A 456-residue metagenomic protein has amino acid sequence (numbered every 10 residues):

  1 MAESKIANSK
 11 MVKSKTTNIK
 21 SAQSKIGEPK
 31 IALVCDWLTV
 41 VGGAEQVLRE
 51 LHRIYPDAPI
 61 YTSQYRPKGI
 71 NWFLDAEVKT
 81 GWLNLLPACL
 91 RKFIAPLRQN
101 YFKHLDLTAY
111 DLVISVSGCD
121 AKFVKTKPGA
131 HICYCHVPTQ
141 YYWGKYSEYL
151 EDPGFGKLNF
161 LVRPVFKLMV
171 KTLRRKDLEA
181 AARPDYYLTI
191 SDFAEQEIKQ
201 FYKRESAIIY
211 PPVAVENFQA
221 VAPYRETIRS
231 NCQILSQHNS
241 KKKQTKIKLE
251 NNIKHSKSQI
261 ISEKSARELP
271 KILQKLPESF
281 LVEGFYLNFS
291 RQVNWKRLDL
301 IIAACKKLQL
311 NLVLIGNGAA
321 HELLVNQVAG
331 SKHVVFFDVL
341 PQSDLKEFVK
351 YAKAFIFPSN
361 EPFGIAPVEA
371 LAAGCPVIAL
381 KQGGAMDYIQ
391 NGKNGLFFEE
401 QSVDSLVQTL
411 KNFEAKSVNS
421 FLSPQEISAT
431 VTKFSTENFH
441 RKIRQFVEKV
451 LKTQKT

Functional and structural regions predicted by a protein language model:
D57-K122: Active-site donor-binding segments of glycosyltransferases and PAPS-dependent sulfotransferases
G154-Y187: Membrane-proximal helix-turn-helix segments that form the acceptor-binding/catalytic region of lipid-linked
Y186, N231-Q233, P270-K296, I302-K306: Conserved donor-binding/catalytic core segment of Leloir-type glycosyltransferases
Y286, K350-P362, C375: Acidic donor-binding loop of glycosyltransferase active sites
E322-S343: Nucleotide-activated donor-binding/catalytic signature segment of Leloir-type glycosyltransferases, i.e., the conserved
V339, E347-A352, I443: Short alpha-helical donor nucleotide-sugar binding micro-motif in glycosyltransferases
P376-L380: Short hydrophobic beta-strand element within catalytic cores of glycosyltransferases and related nucleotide-activated
N391-G392, L396-V403, K411-V418: Conserved acidic donor-binding segment of nucleotide-sugar-dependent glycosyltransferases
